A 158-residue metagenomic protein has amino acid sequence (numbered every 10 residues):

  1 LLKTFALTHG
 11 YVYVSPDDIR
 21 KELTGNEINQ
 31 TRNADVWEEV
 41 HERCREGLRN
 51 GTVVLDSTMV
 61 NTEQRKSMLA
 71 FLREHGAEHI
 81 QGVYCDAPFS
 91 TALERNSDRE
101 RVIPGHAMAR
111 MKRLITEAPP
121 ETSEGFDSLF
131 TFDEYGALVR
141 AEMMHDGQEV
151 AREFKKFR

Functional and structural regions predicted by a protein language model:
L2-T52: Conserved substrate/cofactor phosphate-moiety recognition/catalytic segment in nucleotide-dependent phosphotransferases
T4-T8, A87-R158: Conserved GTP-binding G-domain of TRAFAC-class P-loop NTPases and closely related GTPase folds
Y11-Y13, I80-G82, S128-T131: Conserved beta-strand scaffold positions in the cores of enzyme catalytic domains, especially in NTP/NDP-utilizing
K21-T24, T62, A92: Conserved protein kinase catalytic core
T31-D86: Glycine-rich phosphate-binding loop used to anchor ATP phosphates in small-molecule kinases, encompassing both
